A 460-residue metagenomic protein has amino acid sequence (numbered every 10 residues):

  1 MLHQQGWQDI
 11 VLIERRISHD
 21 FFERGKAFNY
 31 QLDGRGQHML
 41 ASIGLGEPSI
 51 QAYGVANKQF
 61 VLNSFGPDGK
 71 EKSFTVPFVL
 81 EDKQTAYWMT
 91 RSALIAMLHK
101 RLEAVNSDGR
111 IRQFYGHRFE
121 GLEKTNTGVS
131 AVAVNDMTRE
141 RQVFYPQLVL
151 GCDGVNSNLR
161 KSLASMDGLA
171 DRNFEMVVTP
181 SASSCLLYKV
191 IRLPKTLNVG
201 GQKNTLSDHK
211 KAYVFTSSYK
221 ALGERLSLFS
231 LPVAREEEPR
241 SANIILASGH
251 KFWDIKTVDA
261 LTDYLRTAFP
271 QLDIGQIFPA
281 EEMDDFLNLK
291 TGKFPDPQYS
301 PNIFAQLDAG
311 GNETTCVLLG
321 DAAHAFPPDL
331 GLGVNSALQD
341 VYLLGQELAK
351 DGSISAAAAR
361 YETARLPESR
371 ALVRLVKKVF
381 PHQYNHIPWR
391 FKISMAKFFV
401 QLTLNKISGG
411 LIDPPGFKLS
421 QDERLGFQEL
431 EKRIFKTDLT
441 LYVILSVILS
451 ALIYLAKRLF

Functional and structural regions predicted by a protein language model:
H3-G25: Glycine-rich FAD pyrophosphate-binding loop
I10-V11, R112, N243: A structural signal for isolated positions on well-ordered beta-strands in alpha/beta enzyme cores
L12-I13, G151, L319: Generic enzyme active-site microenvironment
I17, N156, H324: Short, glycine/acidic-enriched loop or turn micro-motifs at the edges of active sites
D33-V190: Conserved N-terminal helical subregion
S130-F286, K290: Conserved FAD-binding catalytic core of PHBH/FMO-like flavoproteins
S248-Q339, L343: FAD/FMN-dependent oxidoreductases across multiple families
M283-K290, T314, Q346-F460: C-terminal helical "tail/cap" subdomain of flavin- and related membrane-associated enzymes
